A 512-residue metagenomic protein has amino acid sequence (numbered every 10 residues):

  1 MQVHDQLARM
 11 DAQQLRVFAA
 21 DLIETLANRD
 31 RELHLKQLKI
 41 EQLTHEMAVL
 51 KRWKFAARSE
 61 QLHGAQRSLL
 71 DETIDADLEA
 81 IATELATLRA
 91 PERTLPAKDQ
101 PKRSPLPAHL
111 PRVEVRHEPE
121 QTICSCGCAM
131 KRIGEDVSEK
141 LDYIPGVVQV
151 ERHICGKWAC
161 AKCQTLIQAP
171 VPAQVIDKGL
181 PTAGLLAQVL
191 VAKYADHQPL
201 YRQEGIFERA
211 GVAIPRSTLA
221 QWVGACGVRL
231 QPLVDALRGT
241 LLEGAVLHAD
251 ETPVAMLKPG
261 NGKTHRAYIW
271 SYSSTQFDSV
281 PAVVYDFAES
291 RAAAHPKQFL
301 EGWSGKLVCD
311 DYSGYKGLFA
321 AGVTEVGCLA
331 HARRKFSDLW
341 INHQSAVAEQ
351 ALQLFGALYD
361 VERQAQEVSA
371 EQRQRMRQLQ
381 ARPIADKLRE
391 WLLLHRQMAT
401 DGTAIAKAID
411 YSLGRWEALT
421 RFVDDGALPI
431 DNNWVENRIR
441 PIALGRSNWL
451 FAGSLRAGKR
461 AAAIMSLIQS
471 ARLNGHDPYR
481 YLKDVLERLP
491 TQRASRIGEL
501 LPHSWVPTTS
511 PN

Functional and structural regions predicted by a protein language model:
M1-L180, H248-A249, A255, C309: Short, flexible loop/hinge motifs at secondary-structure junctions
Q2, Q6, Q13, A27 (+5 more regions): Catalytic center-proximal scaffold of phosphoryl-transfer enzymes
